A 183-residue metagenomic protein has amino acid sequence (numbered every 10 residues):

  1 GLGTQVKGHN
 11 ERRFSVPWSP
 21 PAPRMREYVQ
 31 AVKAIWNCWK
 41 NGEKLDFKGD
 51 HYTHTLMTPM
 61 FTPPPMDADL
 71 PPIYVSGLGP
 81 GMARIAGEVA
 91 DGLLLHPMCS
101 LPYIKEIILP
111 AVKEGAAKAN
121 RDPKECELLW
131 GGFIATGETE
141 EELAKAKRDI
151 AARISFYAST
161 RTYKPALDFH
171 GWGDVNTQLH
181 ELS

Functional and structural regions predicted by a protein language model:
G1-G3, G49, G92, G171: Glycine-centered small-residue hotspots that permit tight backbone geometry or close packing
L2, I73-S76, L93-L95, C126-G132: Hydrophobic faces of well-ordered beta-strands that scaffold small-molecule active sites in alpha/beta enzyme cores
T4-G8, C99, I134-T136: Active-site-proximal loop/turn and secondary-structure-junction residues that shape catalytic pockets, frequently
Q5-K7, S19, D46, P80-A83 (+2 more regions): Short, electropositive, low-hydrophobicity segments enriched in small/polar residues
Q5-P17, E88-A90: Acidic/polar active-site rim loop that often engages polyanionic ligands
F14, W18-P64, E106-S183: An alpha-helical appendage that flanks or caps ligand/catalytic pockets
D67-A111: Loop-centered beta-sheet repeat module
